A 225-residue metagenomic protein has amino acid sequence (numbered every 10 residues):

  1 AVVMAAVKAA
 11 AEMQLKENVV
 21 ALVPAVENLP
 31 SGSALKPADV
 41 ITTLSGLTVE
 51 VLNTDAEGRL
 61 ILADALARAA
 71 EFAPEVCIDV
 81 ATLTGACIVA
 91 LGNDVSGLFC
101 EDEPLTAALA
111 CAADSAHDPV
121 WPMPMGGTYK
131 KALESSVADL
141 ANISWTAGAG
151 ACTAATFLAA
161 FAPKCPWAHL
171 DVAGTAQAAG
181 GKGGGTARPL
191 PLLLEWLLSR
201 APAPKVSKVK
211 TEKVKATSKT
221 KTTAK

Functional and structural regions predicted by a protein language model:
A1-K225: A generic structural signal for tightly packed, nonpolar segments enriched in small/aliphatic residues
